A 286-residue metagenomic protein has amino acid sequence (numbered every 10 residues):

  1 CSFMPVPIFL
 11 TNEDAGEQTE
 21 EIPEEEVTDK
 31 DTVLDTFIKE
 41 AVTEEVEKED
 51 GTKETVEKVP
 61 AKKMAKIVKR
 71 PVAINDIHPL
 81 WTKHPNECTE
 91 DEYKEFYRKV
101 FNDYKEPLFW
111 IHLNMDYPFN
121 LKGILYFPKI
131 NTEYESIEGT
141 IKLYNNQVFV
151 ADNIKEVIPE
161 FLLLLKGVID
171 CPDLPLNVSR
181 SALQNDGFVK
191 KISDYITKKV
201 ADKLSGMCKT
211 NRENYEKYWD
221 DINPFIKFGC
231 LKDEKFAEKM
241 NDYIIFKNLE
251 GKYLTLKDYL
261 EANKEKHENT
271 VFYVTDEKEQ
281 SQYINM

Functional and structural regions predicted by a protein language model:
C1-M286: Conserved GHKL (Bergerat-fold) ATPase module
